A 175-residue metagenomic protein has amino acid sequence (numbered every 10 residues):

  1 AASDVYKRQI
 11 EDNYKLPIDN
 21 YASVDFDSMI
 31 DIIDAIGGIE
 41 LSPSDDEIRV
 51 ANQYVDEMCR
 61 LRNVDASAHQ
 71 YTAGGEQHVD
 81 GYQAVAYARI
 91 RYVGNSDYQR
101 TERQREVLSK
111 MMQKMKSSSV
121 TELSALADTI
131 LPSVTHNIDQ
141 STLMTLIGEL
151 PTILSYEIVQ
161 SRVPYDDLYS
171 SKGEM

Functional and structural regions predicted by a protein language model:
A2-Y6: Short, small-residue-biased leader/transition segments that mark boundaries at the very start of proteins
K7-D19, V24-I39, R91, K110-S118 (+3 more regions): Structured segments of extracytoplasmic/periplasmic soluble domains in secreted or envelope-associated proteins
D19, V64-S67, I138-T142: A short linear-motif detector with a strong N-terminal bias
N20-S23, A86-Y87, V159-R162: Structural recognition of the beta-strand scaffold that forms the well-ordered cores of secreted hydrolase catalytic
V24-F26, S44-D46, R91, V163-D166: Active-site-proximal beta-strand/loop segments in catalytic clefts of secreted hydrolases
D31-E122, T129: Flexible, polar/acidic helix-loop-strand segments at domain edges
S133-M175: C-terminal solvent-exposed extensions
